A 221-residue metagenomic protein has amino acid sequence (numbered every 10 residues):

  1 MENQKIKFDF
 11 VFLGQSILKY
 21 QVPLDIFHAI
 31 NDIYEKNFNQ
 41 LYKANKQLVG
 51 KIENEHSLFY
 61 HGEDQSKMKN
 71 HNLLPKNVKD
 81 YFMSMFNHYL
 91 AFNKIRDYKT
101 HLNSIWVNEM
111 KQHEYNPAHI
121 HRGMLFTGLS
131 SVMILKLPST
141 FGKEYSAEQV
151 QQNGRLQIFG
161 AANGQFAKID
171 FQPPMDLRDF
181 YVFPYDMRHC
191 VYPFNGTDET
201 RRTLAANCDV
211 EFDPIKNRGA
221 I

Functional and structural regions predicted by a protein language model:
M1-R96, H113-N116: Non-heme Fe(II)/2-oxoglutarate
K94-I105: A short coil-to-beta-strand element that immediately follows conserved catalytic motifs
K99, G196-D198: A short beta-turn/loop motif at secondary-structure boundaries
W106-V182, E199-T200, L204, P214-R218: Catalytic core of non-heme Fe(II) oxygenases with the double-stranded beta-helix
Q112, M187-R188: Short beta->alpha connector loops
P117-H119, H189-G196: Short beta-strand His + acidic residue motifs that chelate non-heme Fe in jelly-roll/DSBH and cupin folds
